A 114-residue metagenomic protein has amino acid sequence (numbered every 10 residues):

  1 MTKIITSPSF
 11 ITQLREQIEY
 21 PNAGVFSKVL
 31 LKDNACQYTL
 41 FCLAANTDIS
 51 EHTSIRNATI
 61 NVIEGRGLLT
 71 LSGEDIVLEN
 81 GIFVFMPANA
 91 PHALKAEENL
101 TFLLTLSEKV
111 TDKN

Functional and structural regions predicted by a protein language model:
M1-A35, T70: A short, N-terminal "cap"/entry segment at the start of jelly-roll beta-barrel domains of the cupin/DSBH fold
G24, Q37-S54: Conserved short histidine dyad/triad with adjacent acidic residue
R56-L68, S72: Glycine- and acidic-residue-biased ligand/ion/polar-headgroup-sensing regions
I63-E64, E79-N80, E98: A cytosolic small-molecule/anion-sensing beta-strand core signal
G73-A88: Short acidic-glycine-tyrosine-enriched beta hairpin
A88-T111: Ligand-binding loop in jelly-roll beta-barrel domains
